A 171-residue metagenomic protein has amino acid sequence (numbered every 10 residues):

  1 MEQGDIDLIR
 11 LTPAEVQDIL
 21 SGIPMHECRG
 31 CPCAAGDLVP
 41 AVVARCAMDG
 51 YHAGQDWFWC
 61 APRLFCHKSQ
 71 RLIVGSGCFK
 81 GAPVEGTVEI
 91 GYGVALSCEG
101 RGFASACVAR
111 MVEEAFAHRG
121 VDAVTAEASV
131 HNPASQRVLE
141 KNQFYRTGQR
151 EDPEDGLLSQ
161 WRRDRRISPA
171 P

Functional and structural regions predicted by a protein language model:
M1-E89, A95-S97, E113-E114, H118 (+1 more regions): GNAT-family acyltransferases
T87, A104, A128: Charged, low-complexity surface patches
Y92-V94, G100-E114, R137-K141: Conserved acetyl-CoA-binding loop-helix of GNAT-fold acetyltransferases
A106, A123-V124, T147: A local structural micro-motif
R110, E127-A128, E151: Proline- and acidic/polar-enriched loop/turn elements at helix boundaries
A117-E127: Conserved GNAT acetyl-CoA-binding A-motif
A126-Q136: Conserved beta-strand-loop-alpha-helix junction that forms the acyl-donor binding cleft
